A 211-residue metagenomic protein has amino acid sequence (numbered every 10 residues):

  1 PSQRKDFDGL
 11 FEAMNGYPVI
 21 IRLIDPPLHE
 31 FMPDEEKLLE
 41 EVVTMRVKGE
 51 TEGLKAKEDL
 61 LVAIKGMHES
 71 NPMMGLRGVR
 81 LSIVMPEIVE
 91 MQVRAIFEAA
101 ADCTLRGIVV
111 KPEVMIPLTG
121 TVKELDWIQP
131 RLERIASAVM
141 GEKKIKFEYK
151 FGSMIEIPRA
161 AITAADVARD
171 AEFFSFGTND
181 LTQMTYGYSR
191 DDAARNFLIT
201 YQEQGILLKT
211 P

Functional and structural regions predicted by a protein language model:
P1-P211: Conserved alpha/beta-domain cores
